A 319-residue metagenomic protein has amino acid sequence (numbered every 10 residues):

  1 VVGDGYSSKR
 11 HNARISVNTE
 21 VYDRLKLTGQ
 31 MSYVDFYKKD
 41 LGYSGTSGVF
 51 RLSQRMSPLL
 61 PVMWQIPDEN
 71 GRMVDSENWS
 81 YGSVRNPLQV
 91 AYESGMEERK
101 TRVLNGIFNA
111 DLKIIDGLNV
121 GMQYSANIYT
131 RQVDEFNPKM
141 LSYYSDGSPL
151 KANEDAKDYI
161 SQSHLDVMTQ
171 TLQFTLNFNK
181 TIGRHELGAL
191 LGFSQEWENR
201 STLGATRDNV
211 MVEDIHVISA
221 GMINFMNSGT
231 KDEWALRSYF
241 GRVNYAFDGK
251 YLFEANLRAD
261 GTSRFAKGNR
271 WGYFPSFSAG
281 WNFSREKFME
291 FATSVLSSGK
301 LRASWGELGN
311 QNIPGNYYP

Functional and structural regions predicted by a protein language model:
V1, F253-T262: Transmembrane beta-strand segments that form the barrel wall of outer-membrane beta-barrel proteins
V2-Y6, S16-V103, G121-R237, R285-P319: Surface-exposed loop/interface segments of Gram-negative outer-membrane beta-barrel transport/assembly proteins
G3-G5, S263-G268: Solvent-exposed loop/turn segments connecting transmembrane beta-strands in outer-membrane beta-barrel proteins
H11-I15, L104-F108, M168-F174, R237-V243 (+3 more regions): Hydrophobic, lipid-facing positions within transmembrane beta-strands of outer-membrane proteins
M31-D35, A259-R264: Conserved short loop/turn motifs at secondary-structure junctions
A110-I114: His/Asp/Glu-rich mid-to-C-terminal helical/loop segments that flank catalytic regions of hydrolases
G249-K250, A279, R285-E286: Conserved helix-loop functional segments at active or binding sites
